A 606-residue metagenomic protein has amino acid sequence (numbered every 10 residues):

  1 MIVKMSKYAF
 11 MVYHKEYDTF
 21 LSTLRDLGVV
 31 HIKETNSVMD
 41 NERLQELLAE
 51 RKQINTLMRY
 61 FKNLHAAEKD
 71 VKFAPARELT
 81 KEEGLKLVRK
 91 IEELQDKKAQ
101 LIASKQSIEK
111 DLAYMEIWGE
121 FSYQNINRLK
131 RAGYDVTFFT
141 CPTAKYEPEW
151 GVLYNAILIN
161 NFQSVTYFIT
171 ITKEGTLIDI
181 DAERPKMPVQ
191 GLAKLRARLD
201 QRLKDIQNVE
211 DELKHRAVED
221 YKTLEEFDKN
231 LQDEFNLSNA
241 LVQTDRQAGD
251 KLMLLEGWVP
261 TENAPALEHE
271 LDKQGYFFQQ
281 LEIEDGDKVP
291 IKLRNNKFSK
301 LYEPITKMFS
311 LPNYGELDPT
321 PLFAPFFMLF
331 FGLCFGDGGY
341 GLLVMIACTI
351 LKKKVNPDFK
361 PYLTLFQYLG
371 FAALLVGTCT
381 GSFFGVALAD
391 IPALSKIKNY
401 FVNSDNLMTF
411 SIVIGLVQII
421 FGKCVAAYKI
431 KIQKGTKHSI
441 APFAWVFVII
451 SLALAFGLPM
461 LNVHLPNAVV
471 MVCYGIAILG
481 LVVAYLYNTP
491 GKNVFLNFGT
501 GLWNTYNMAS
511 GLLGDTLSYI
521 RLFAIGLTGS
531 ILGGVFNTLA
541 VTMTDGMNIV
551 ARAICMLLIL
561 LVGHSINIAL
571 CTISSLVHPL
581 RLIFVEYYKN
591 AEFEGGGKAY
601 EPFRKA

Functional and structural regions predicted by a protein language model:
M1-F323, L351, F359-F366: Long, charged N-terminal accessory/stalk domains
I2-S6, D18-L21, R25-I32, P265-A606: Conserved, carboxylate-rich catalytic/transport cores that coordinate ions
